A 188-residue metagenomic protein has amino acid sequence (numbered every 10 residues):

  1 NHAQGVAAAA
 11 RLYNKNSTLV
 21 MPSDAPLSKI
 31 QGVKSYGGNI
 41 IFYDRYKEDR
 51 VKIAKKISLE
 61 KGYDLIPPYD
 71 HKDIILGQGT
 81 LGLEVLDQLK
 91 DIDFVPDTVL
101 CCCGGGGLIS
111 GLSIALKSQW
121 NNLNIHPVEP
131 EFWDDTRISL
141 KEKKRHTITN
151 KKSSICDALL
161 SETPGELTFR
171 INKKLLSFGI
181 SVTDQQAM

Functional and structural regions predicted by a protein language model:
N1-H2, C101-G104, V182-T183: Active-site nucleophile and cofactor-binding loops and adjacent substrate-binding regions of central metabolic enzymes
V6-Y13, T18-M21, D70-K174: Glycine-rich phosphate/pyrophosphate-binding loop at beta-loop-alpha junctions
K15-I57: A glycine-rich helix N-cap at a beta->alpha junction
Y36, L65-Y69, K152: Short beta-strands and strand-loop turn motifs
K55-S58, E84-L86: N-terminal small/polar loop signature for handling phosphorylated ligands or for N-terminal nucleophile
Y63-D64, D97, S177: Conserved acidic residues
M188: Active-site diphosphate/adenylate-binding microenvironment
